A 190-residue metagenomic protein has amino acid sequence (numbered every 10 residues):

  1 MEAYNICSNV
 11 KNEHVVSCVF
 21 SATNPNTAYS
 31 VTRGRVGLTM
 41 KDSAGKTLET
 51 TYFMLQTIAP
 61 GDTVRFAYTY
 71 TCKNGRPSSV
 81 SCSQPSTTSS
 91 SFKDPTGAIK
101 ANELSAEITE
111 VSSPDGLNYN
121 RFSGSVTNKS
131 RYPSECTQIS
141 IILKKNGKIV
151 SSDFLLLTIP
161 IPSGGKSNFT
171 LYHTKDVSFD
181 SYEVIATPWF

Functional and structural regions predicted by a protein language model:
E13-F20, L117-S123: Short, solvent-exposed loop/turn segments enriched in Ser/Thr/Gly
A22-A28, V126-R131: Asparagine-centered strand-capping/turn motif at beta-strand->loop junctions
A28-R33, T47-L48, P77, R131-C136 (+1 more regions): Short acidic/proline- and small/hydrophobic-mixed sequence motifs that coincide with surface turns and coil-to-beta
T32-V36, E135-I139, D180-Y182: Short beta-strand/loop motifs in extracellular/secreted proteins, especially within beta-sandwich accessory domains
L38-D42, I141-K145: Conserved aromatic beta-strand anchor motif in extracellular beta-sandwich/beta-rich domains
L48-G75, S151-V177: Intrinsically disordered, low-complexity Pro/Gly/Ser/Thr-rich segments with frequent PxxP/GP/PP motifs and embedded
T71-S112, K175-F190: Terminal connector regions
I99-Q138, K144: Short, solvent-exposed interaction modules
